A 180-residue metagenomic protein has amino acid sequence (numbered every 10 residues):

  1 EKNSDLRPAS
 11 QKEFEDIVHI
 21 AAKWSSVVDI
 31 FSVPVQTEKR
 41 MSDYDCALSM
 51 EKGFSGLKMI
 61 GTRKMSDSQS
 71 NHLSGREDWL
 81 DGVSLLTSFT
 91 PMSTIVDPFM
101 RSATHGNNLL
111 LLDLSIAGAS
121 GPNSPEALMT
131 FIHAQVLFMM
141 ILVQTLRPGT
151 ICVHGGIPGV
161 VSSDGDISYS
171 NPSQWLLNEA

Functional and structural regions predicted by a protein language model:
E1-P122, E126: Catalytic alpha/beta active-site cores
S84-A180: Glycine-rich anion/phosphate-binding loop at the beta-strand->alpha-helix junction
